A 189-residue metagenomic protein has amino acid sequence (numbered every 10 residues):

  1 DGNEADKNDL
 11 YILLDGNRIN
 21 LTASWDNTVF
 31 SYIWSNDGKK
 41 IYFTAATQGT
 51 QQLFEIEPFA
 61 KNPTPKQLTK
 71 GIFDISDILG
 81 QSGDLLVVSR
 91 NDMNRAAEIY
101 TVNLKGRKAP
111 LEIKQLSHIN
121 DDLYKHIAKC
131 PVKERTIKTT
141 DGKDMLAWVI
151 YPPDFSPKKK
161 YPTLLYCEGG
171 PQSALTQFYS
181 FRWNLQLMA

Functional and structural regions predicted by a protein language model:
D1-Y11, T22-F30, T44-F54, G71-F73 (+2 more regions): A flexible loop/linker signature enriched in serine peptidases of the S9 family
N8-I12, L53-E55, P65, I99-T101 (+2 more regions): Hydrophobic beta-strand positions in blades of beta-propellers and related beta-sheet-rich domains
L14-N17, E57-K61, L104-R107: Short loop/turn segments that connect beta-strands within beta-propeller blades
N17-A23, P63-T69: A short beta-strand motif characteristic of beta-propeller blades
A23-D26, D37, K70-F73, D121 (+2 more regions): Disulfide-stabilized cysteine-rich extracellular repeat microdomains
I33-S35, L79-G80: Conserved beta-strand position repeated across blades of beta-propeller domains
D37-K39, G83-D84: Short coil/turn segments that connect the beta-strands within blades of beta-propeller domains
S76-A189: Serine-hydrolase catalytic core recognition
